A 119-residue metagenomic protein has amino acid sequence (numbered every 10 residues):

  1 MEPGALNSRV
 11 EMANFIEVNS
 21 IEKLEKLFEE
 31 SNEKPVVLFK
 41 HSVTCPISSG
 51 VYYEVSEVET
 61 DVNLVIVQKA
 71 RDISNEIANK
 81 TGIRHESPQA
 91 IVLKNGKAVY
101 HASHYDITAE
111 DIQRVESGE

Functional and structural regions predicted by a protein language model:
E2-G4, R9-N32, E119: N-terminal leader/targeting and pre-domain segments
K26-V58: Local sequence-structure signature of Cys/Sec-based thiol-disulfide redox active-site neighborhoods
K40, D61-E76: Thiol-based oxidoreductase modules, predominantly thioredoxin-like and allied folds used for disulfide exchange
I47-V51, K69-I73, I77, P88 (+1 more regions): Amphipathic alpha-helical interface surfaces
V58-N63, D111: Short cysteine/histidine-rich metal-coordination sites, predominantly Zn2+-binding motifs
T81-K94: Structural micro-motif
K94-E119: Non-catalytic, surface beta->alpha helical segment in thiol-disulfide oxidoreductase systems
